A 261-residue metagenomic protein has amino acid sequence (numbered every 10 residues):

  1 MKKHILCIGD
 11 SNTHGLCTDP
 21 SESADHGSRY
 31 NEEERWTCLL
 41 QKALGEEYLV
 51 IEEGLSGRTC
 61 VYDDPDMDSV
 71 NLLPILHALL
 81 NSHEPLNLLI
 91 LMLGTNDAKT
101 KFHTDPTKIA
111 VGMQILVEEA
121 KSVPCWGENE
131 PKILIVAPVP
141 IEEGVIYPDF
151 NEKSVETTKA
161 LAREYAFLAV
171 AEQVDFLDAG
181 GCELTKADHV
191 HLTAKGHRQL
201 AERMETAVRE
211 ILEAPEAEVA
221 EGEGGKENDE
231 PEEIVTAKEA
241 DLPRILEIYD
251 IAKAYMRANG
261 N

Functional and structural regions predicted by a protein language model:
M1-L55, V61-P65, A78-H83: Serine-esterase "nucleophile elbow" of acetyl-processing enzymes
K2, V70-E218, E223-K226: Alpha-helical cap/lid subdomain in secreted, periplasmic, or secretory-pathway luminal O-acyl-processing enzymes
D10-H14, E239-D241, I251-A254: Short polar catalytic/cofactor-binding loops
H14-C17, C60-Y62, T100, E142-I146 (+2 more regions): Short acidic/His/Gly/Ser-rich catalytic and metal-binding motifs that mark active-site loops of diverse hydrolases
I51-E53, D175-L177, V235: General small-molecule cofactor/ligand-binding pocket signal
G57-T59, L89-D97, K253-M256: Short, basic/glycine-rich phosphate-binding loops at helix/coil junctions that contact nucleotide phosphates
G225-A240: Conserved N-terminal entry element of GNAT/NAT acetyltransferase domains
L246, D250-N261: Conserved GNAT-fold acetyl-CoA-binding loop/helix
